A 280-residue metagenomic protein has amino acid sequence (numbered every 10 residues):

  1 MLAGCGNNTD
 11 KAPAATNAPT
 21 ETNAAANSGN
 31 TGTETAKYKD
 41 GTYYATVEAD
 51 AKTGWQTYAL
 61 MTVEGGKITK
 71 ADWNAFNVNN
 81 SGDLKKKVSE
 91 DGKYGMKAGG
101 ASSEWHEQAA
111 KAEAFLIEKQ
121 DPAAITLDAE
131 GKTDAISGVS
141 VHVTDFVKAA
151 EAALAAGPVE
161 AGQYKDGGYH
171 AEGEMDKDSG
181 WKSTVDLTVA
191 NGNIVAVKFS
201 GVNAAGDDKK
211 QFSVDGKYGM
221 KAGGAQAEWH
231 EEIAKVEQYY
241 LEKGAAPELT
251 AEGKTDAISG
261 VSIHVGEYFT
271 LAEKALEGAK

Functional and structural regions predicted by a protein language model:
L2-G29: Bacterial lipoprotein signal-peptidase II cleavage site
G32-D40, Y44-Y164, M175-K280: Active-site- and interface-proximal helix/loop "cap" or "latch" segments in soluble metabolic and energy-transducing
A171: Active-site rim loops that border cofactor/substrate pockets in soluble metabolic enzymes
